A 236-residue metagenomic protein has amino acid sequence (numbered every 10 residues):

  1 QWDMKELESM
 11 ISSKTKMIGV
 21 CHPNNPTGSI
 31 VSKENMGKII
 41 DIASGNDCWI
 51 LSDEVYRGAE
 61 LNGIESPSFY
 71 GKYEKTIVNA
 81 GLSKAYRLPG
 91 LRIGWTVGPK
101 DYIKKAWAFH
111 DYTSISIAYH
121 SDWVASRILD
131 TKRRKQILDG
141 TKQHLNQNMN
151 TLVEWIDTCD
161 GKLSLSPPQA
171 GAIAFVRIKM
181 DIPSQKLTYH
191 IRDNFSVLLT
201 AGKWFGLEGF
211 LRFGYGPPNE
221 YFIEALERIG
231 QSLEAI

Functional and structural regions predicted by a protein language model:
Q1-I64: Active-site phosphate-binding strand-loop segment of PLP-dependent enzymes
E8-S9, D181-I182, Y189-L199, F205-I236: PLP-dependent enzyme catalytic core of the Aspartate aminotransferase-like
G19-V20, I50-S52, V78-A80, L199-A201: Hydrophobic residues in well-ordered beta-strands that form the structural core
G45-N46, C159, F195, I236: Helix C-cap/helix->beta junction micro-motif
G71-K105: Active-site PLP attachment segment
A106-T113, L129-V153: Structural signature of PLP-dependent enzymes
S126, K142-V153, L165-I178: Conserved glycine-rich beta-strand-loop-beta hairpin in the small C-terminal domain of fold type I
